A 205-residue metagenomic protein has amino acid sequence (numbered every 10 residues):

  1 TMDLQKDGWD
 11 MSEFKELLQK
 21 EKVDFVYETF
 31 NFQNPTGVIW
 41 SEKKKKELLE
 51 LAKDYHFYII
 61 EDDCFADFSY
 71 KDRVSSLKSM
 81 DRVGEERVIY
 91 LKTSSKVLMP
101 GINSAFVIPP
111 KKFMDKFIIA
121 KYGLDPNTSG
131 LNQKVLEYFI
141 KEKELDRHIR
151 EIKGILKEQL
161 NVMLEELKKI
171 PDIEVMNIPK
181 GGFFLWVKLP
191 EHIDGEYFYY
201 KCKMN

Functional and structural regions predicted by a protein language model:
T1, I59-E61, L136: Hydrophobic residues in well-ordered beta-strands that form the structural core
T1-K6, E28: PLP-dependent aspartate aminotransferase-fold enzymes
W9-S69: Active-site phosphate-binding strand-loop segment of PLP-dependent enzymes
Y27-F30, I60-D63, K92, I108 (+2 more regions): Short beta-strand segments
C64, K203-N205: Conserved PLP cofactor-binding pocket of PLP-dependent enzymes
R82-G154: Conserved core segment of the aminotransferase class I/II
E137, K153-L164, E174-K188, G195-F198: Conserved glycine-rich beta-strand-loop-beta hairpin in the small C-terminal domain of fold type I
